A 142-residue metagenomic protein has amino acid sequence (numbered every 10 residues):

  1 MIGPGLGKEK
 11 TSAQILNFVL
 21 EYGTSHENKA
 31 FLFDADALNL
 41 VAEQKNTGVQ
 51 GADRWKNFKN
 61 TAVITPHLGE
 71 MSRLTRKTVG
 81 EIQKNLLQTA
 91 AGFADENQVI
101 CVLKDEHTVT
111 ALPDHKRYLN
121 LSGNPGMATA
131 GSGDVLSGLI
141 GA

Functional and structural regions predicted by a protein language model:
M1-S122: Glycine-rich phosphate/dinucleotide-binding loop and adjoining beta-alpha-beta core of small-molecule
R73, T129-A142: Short, small-residue alpha-helix embedded
N124-M127: A short glycine/serine-rich beta->alpha loop
